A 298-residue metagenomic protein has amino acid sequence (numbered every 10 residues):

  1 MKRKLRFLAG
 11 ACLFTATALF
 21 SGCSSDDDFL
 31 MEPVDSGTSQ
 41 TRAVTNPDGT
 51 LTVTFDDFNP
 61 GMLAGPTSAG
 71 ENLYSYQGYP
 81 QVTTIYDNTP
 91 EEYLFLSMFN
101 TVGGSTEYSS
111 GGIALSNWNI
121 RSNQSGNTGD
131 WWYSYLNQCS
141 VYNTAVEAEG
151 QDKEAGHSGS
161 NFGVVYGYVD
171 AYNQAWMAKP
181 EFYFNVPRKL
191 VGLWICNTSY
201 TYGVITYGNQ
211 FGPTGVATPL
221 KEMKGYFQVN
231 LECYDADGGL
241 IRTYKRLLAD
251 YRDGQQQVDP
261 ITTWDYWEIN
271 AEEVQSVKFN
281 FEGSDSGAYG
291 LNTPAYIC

Functional and structural regions predicted by a protein language model:
M1-A9: Bacterial N-terminal signal peptides that target proteins for export
L19-G22: C-terminal motif of bacterial Sec signal peptides marking the signal peptidase cleavage site
S24-D27: Bacterial signal peptide processing site
G37-A178, N185: N-terminal targeting leaders for non-cytosolic proteins
N185-G192, V274: Extended extracellular/luminal ectodomain segments enriched in beta-structured repeat modules
V191, I195-N197, Y202: Secretory/extracellular carbohydrate-interaction modules and structurally similar beta-sandwich "look-alikes"
V204-V229: Short coil-to-beta strand junction motifs in C2/discoidin
K224-C298: Terminal, low-complexity interaction segments
